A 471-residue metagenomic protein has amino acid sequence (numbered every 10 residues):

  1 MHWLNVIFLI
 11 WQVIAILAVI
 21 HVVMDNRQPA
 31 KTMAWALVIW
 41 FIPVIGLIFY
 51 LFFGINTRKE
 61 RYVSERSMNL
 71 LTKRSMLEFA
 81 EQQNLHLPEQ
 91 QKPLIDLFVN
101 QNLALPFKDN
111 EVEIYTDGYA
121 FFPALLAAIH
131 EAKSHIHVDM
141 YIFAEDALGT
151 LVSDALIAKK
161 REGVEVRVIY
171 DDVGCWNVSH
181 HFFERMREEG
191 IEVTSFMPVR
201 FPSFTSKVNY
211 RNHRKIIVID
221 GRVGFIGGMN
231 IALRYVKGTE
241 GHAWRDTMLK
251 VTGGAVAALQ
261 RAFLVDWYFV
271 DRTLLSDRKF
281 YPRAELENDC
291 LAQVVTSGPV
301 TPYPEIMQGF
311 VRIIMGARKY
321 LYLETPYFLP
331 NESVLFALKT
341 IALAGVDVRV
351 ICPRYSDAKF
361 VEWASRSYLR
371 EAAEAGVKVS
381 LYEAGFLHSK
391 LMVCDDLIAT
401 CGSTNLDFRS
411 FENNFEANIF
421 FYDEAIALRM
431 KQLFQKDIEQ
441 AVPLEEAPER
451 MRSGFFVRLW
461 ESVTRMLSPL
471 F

Functional and structural regions predicted by a protein language model:
M1-Q308, R312, G316, S356 (+5 more regions): N-terminal localization/anchoring segments of enzymes in phospholipid and broader phosphate metabolism
A317, Y327-R349, P353-R354, A358: Helical hairpin unit composed of two closely spaced alpha helices linked by a short loop
Y320: Phosphate-/nucleic-acid-contacting segments
E332-L335, E362-A364, V393-L397, E412: Histidine/acidic-residue-rich catalytic or RNA/ligand-binding cores of hydrolases and nuclease-related proteins
A337-I341, S367, K436: Short, solvent-exposed amphipathic alpha-helical segments in soluble enzyme and RNA/protein-processing domains
V379-E383: Active-site donor-binding acidic/aromatic loop of nucleotide-activated sugar and phosphosugar transferases involved
K390: Catalytic-core elements of nucleic-acid end-processing and repair enzymes
